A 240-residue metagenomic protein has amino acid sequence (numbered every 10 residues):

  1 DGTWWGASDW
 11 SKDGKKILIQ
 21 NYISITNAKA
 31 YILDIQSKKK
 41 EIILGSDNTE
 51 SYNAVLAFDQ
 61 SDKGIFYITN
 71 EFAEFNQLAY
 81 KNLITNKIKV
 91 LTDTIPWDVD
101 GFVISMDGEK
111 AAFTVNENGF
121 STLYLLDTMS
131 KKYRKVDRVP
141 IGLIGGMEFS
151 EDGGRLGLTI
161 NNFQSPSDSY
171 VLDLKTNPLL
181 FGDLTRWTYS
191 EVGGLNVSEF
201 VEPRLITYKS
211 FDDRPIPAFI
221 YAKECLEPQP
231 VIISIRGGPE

Functional and structural regions predicted by a protein language model:
D1-E227, G238-E240: Peripheral, non-catalytic segments that deliver or gate enzyme domains
P230-S234: Hydrophobic beta-strand anchors of alpha/beta hydrolase catalytic cores
